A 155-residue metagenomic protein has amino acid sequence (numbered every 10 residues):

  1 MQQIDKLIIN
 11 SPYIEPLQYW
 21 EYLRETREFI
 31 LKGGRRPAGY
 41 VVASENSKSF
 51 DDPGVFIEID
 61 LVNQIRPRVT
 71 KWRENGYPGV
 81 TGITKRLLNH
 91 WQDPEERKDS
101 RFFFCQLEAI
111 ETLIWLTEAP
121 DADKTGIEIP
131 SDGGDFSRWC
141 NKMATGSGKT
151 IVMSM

Functional and structural regions predicted by a protein language model:
M1-R97: N-terminal accessory nucleic-acid engagement/regulatory domains that precede and modulate ATP-driven motor cores
E25, K32, V41, I114-W115 (+2 more regions): Generic alpha-helix signal with a bias toward terminal, lower-confidence helices and secondary-structure junctions
K71-M143, I151: Conserved pre-motif I regulatory segment
G146: Walker A (P-loop) phosphate-binding loop of P-loop NTPases
K149-M155: Motif I (Walker A/P-loop) of helicase-class P-loop NTPases
